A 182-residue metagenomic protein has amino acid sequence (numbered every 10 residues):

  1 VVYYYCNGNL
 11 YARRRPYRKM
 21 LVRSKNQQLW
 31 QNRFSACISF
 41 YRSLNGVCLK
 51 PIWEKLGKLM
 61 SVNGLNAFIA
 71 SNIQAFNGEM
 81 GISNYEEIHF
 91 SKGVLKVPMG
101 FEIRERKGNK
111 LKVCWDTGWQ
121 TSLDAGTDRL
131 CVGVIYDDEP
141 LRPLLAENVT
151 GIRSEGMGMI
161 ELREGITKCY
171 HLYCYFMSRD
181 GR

Functional and structural regions predicted by a protein language model:
V1-M99: Long, polar/Ser/Thr-enriched low-complexity segments that form simple helices or flexible linkers at protein ends
G57-R182: Charged linear interaction tracts used for macromolecular binding and regulation
